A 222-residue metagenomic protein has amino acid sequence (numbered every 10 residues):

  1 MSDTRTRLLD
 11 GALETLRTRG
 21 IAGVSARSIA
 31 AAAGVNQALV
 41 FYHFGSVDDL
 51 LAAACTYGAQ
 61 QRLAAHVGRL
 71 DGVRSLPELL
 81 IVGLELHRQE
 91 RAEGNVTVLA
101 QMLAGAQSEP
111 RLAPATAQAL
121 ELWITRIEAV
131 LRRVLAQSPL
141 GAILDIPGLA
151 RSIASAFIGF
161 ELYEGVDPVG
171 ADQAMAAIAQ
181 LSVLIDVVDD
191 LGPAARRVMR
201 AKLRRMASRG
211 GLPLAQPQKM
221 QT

Functional and structural regions predicted by a protein language model:
T4-R7, G11-D49, A53: Helix-turn-helix
R7, D49, E78, V82 (+4 more regions): Amphipathic alpha-helical interaction segments
R7, G11-R19, A65, R69 (+3 more regions): Solvent-exposed, amphipathic alpha-helical segments
G45-D49, D71-R74, Q107-R111, G165: Residues in soluble alpha-helical coiled-coils and helical-bundle/repeat scaffolds
A53, A64-V96, I146-I153: Hydrophobic alpha-helical connector segments
T56-Q61: Short, basic, alpha-helical segments at the C-terminal edge of helix-turn-helix-like DNA-binding modules
E78, R91-A117, E128: Amphipathic alpha-helical segments used for helix-helix packing
A113-A117, V134-G210: Hydrophobic/aromatic-rich alpha-helical bundle segments in the mid-to-C-terminal region
